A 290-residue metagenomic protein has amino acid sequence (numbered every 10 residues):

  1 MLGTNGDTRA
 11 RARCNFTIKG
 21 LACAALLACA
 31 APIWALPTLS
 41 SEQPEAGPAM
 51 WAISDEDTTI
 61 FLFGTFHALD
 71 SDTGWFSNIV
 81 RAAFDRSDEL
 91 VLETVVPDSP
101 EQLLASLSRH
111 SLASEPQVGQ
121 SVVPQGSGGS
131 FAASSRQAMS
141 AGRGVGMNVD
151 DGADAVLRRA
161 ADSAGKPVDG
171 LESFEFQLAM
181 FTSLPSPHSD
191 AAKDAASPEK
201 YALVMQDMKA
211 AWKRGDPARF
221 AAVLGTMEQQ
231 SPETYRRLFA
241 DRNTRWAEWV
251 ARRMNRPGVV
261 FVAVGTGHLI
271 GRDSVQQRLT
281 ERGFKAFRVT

Functional and structural regions predicted by a protein language model:
T4-A22: Bacterial N-terminal signal peptides that target proteins for export
N5, T73, D150, G267-H268: Charged, low-complexity surface patches
G20-A22, S54-E56, N255-R256: Short hydrophobic "helix-edge" motifs at membrane interfaces and signal-peptide entry regions
L36-L238: Structured, acidic catalytic/metal-binding patches in enzyme active sites
R236-T290: A cross-kingdom marker for long, charged
